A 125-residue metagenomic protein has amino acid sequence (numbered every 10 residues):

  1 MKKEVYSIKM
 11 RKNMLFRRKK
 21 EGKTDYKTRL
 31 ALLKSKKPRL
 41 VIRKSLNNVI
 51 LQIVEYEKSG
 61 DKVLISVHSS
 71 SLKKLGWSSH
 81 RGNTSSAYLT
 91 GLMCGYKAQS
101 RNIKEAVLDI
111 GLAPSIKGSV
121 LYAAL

Functional and structural regions predicted by a protein language model:
M1-K58, S66, S70-K74: Intrinsically disordered, Lys/Arg-rich N-terminal extensions and targeting peptides of nucleic-acid-associated proteins
K62: Compact nucleic-acid interaction/catalytic patches
L75-S100: Acidic helix/loop or adjacent segment enriched in Glu/Asp that either coordinates divalent metal
G91, V120-L121: Generic non-transmembrane alpha-helix signal with a bias for helix starts/N-cap capping motifs
A98-E105, I116: Beta-rich strand-turn-strand
G111-V120: Acidic, metal-coordinating catalytic cores used for nucleic-acid/nucleotide bond scission and strand-transfer chemistry
A124: Extended, alpha-helix-rich binding/interface surfaces that flank or overlap catalytic cores and mediate recognition
